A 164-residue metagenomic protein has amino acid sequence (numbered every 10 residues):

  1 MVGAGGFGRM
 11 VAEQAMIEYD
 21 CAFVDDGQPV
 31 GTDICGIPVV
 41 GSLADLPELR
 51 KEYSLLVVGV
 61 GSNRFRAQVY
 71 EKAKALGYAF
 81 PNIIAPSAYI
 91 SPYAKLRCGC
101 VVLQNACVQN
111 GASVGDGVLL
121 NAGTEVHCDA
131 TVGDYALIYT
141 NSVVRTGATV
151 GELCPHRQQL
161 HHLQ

Functional and structural regions predicted by a protein language model:
M1-V40, P47-E48: Hydrophobic, well-ordered beta-alpha structural blocks that scaffold small-molecule cofactor pockets
G3, V57-G61, N110, Q164: Small/polar loops that bind or transfer phosphate-bearing groups
G6, R64-F65, K95: Short alpha-helical
E13, A44-K51, Q68-A75, C98 (+3 more regions): Replace "anionic and nucleotidyl ligands
E18-D20, G36, G77, N141 (+1 more regions): A generic structural signal for alpha->beta connector loops
V30-Y89: Phosphate-bearing ligand-interacting subdomains that bind or position ATP/ADP/UDP/GDP/NAD(P) or nucleotide-linked
N82-Q164: Structural signal for interior beta-strand "rungs" in well-ordered beta-sheet cores of soluble enzyme domains
